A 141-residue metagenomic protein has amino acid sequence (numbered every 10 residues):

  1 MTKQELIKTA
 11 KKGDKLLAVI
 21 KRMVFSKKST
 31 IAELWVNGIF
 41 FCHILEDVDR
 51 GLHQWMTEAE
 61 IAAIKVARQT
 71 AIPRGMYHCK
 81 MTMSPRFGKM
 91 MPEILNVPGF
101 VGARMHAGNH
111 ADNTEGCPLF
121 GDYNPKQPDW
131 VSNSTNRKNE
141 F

Functional and structural regions predicted by a protein language model:
T2-E140: Cell wall/extracellular polymer interaction/catalysis modules
